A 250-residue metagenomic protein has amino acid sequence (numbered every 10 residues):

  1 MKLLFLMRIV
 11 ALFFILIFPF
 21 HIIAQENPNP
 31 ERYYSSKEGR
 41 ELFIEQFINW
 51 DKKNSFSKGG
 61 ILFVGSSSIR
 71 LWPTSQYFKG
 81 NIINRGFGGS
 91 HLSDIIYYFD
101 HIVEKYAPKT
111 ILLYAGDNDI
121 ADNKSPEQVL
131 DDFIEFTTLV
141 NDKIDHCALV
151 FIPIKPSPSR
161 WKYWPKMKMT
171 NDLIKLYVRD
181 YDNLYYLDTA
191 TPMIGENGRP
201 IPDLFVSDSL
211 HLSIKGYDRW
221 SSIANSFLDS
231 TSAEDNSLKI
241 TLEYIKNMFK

Functional and structural regions predicted by a protein language model:
M1-E26: Bacterial Sec-dependent N-terminal signal peptides
F18, S57, Q76-F78, K143-D145 (+1 more regions): Short, structurally constrained coil/turn elements that cap an alpha-helix or connect an alpha-helix to the following
P28-E135, P158-K168, I245: Conserved SGNH/GDSL esterase-like catalytic core that processes O-acyl groups on lipids and polysaccharides
G65, P153, A190: Active-site beta-alpha turn of Rossmann-fold NAD(P)-dependent dehydrogenases/reductases
D100, E104-A107, G116, T138-D145 (+5 more regions): Sec-exported extracytoplasmic/periplasmic mature domains
Y114, I152-P153: Alpha/beta-hydrolase-fold catalytic nucleophile elbow
E127-I152, M169, L173-L184, D188: Charged, glycine-enriched surface loops/patches that mediate electrostatic binding to polyanionic ligands
P158-K250: Catalytic His-Asp segment of secreted/periplasmic serine-dependent ester chemistry enzymes
